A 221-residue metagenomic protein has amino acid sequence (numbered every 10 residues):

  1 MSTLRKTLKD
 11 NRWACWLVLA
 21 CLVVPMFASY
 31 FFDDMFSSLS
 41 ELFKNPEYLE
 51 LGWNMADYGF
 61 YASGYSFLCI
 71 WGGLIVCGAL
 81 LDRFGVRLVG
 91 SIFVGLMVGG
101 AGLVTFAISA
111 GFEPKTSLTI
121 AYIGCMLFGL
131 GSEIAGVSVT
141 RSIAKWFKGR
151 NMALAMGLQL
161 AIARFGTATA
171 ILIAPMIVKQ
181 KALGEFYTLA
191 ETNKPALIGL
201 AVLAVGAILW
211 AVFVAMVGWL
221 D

Functional and structural regions predicted by a protein language model:
L17-N45, W53-M55: Extracytoplasmic
Y30, D34, G129-V137, A168: Small-residue-rich segments within alpha-helical transmembrane domains of MFS-like 12-TM solute carriers
S63-A79: Central cavity-lining transmembrane alpha-helices of secondary-active solute carriers, predominantly the Major
G95-P114: C-terminal ends and interior cores of transmembrane alpha-helices in multi-pass membrane transporters/permeases
G124-A161: Cytoplasmic helix-loop-helix junction between adjacent transmembrane helices in 12-TM secondary transporters
A153-K179: Glycine-rich segments within core transmembrane alpha-helices of 12-TM secondary carriers
N193-V214: Symmetry-related core transmembrane helices of the 12-TM Major Facilitator Superfamily/SLC fold
